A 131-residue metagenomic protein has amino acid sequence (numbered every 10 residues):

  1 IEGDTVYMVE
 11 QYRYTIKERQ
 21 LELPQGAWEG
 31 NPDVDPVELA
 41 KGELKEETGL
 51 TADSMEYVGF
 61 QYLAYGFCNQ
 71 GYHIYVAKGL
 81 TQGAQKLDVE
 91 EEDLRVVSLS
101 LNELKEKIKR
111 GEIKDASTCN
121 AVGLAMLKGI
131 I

Functional and structural regions predicted by a protein language model:
I1, A77, A125: Short beta-strand-to-turn element immediately C-terminal to the catalytic PLP-Schiff-base lysine in fold type I
I1-G42, E90: Conserved Nudix-box catalytic region and its N-terminal flanking loop in Nudix hydrolases and closely related
E18, K86, A125: Short glycine-/acidic-enriched loop or helix-start segments at secondary-structure transitions that form or flank
A27-S117: Unchanged
T118-C119, I131: Internal metal/ion-chelating core segments
A125-I131: Short helix-capping/linker segments at secondary-structure and domain boundaries
